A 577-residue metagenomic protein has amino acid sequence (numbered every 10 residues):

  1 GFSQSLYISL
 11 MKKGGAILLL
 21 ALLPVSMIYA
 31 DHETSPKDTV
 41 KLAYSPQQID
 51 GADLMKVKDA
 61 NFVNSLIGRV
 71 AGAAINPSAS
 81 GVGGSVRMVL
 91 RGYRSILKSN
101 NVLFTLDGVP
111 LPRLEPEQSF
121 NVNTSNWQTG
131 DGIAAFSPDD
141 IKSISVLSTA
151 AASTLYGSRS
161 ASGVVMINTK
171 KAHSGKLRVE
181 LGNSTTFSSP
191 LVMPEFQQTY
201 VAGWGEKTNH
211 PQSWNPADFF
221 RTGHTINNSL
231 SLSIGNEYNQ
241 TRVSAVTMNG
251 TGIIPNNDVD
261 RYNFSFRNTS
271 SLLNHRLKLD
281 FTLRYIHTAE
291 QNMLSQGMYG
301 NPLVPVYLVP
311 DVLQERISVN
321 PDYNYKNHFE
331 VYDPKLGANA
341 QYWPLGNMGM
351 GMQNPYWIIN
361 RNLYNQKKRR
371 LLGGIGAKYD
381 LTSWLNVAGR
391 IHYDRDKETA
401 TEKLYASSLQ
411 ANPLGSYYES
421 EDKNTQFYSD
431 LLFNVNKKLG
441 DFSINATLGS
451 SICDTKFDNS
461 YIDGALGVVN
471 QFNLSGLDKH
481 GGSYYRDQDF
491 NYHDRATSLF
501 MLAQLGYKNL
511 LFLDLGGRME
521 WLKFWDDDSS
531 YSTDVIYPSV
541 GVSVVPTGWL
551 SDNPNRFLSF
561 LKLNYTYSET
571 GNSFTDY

Functional and structural regions predicted by a protein language model:
G1-F281, I286, L372-G373, H493: Short, small/polar-rich motifs associated with maturation and membrane association, primarily at protein termini
N61, S85, S162, T225-S229 (+9 more regions): Transmembrane beta-barrel architecture of outer-membrane proteins
N100-N101, L106, H173-Q212, I253 (+4 more regions): Surface-exposed loop/interface segments of Gram-negative outer-membrane beta-barrel transport/assembly proteins
E115-E117, D528, Y537-S539: Outer-membrane beta-barrel domain signature, especially the mid-to-C-terminal portions of large Gram-negative OMP
F136-S137, Y531-P538: Short turn/helix-capping motifs enriched in Asx and small/polar residues
I141, N239-R242, G346-Q353, F472-G481 (+1 more regions): Active-site-adjacent bridging/hinge elements
T169, H224, L230-N236, F266-S270 (+5 more regions): Residues on the lipid-exposed face of transmembrane beta-strands in outer-membrane beta-barrel proteins
N239-S244, G376-R395, L409, D494-F524 (+1 more regions): Glycine/serine-rich loop-strand microenvironments at binding/catalytic pocket rims
